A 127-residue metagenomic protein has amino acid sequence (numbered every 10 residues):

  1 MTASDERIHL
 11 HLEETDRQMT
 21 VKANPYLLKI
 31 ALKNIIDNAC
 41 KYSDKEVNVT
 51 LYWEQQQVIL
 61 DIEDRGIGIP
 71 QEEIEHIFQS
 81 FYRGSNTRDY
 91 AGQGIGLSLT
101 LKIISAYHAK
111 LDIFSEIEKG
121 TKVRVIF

Functional and structural regions predicted by a protein language model:
T2-L12, R17: Short conserved segments within the C-terminal catalytic ATPase subdomain
T20-A23: Conserved micro-motifs of the catalytic ATP-binding
L28-K29: A residue-level detector for a conserved hydrophobic packing site within the catalytic ATP-binding domain
K45, A109-K110: Conserved glycine-rich
E46-Q56: Short beta-strand/loop element within the Bergerat-fold HATPase_c
D64: Acidic ATP/Mg2+-coordinating residue in the GHKL
I69-F81: Short conserved segment of the HATPase_c
